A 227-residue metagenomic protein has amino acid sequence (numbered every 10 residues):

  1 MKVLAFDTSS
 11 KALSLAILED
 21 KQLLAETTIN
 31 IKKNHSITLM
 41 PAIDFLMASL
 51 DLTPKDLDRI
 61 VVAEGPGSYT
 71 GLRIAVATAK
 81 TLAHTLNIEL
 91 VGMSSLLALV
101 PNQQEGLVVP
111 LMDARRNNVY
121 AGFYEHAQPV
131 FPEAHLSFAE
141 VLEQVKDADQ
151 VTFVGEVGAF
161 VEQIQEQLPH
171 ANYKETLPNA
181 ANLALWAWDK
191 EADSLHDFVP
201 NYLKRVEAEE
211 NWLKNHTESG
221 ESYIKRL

Functional and structural regions predicted by a protein language model:
M1-E64: N-terminal beta-alpha supersecondary unit
L13-L18, V119-F123, N201: Short beta-strand scaffold segments in enzyme catalytic cores
E19-D20, A77-H84, H126-Q128: A glycine- and small-aliphatic-rich helix-loop capping segment at beta-alpha/alpha-beta transitions that lines
Q22, N34, E89-P178, E207 (+1 more regions): Surface "functional belts" at beta-alpha junctions
N30-P41, Y69-R73, A77, K174-P178: Residues at secondary-structure transition points
R59-L90: DPxDG-like acidic metal-binding loop motif
A171-L227: Acyltransferase
